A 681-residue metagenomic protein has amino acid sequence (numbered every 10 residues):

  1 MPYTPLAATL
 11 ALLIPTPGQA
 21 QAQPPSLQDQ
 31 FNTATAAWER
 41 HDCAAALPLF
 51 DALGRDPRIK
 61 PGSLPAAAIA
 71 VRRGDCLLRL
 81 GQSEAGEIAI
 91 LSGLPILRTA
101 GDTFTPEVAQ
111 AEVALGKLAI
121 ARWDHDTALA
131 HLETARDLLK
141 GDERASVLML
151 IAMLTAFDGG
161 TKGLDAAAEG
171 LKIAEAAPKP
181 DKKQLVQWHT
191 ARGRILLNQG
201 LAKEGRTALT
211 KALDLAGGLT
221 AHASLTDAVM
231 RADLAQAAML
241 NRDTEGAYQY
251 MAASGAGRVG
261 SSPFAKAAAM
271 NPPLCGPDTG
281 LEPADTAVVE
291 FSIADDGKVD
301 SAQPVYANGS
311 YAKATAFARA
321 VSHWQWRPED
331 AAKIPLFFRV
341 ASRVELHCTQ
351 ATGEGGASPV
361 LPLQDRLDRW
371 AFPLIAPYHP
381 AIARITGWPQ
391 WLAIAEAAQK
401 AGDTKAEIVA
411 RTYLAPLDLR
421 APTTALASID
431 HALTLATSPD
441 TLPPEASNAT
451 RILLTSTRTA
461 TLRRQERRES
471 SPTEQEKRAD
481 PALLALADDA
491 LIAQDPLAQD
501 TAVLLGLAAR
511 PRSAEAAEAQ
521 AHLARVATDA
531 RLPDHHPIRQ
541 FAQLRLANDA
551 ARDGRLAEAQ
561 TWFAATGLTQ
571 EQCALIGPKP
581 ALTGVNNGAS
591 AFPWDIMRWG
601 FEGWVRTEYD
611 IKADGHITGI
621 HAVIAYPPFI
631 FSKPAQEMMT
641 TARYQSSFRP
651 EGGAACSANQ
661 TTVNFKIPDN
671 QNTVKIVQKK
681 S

Functional and structural regions predicted by a protein language model:
M1-Q19: Gram-negative bacterial Sec-dependent N-terminal signal peptides
Q21-F157, T161-D165, E169-S681: Charge-biased low-complexity segments
